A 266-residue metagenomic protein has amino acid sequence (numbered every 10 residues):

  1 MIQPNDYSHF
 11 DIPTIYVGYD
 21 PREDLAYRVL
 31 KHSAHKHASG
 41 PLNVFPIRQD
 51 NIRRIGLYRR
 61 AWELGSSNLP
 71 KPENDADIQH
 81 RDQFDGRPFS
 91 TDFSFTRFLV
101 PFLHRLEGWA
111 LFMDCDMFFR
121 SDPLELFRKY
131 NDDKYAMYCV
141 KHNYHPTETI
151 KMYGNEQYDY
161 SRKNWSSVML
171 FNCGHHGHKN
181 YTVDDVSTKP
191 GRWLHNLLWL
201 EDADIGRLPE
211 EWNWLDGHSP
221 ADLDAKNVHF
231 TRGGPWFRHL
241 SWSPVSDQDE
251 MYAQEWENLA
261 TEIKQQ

Functional and structural regions predicted by a protein language model:
M1-R22, R28-V29, S39-G40, P46 (+2 more regions): A glycosyltransferase accessory/donor-loop signature
F10-D11, K36-P41, L103-L111: Short, solvent-exposed loop/edge-beta patches enriched in aromatic
E23-D24, F119: Alpha-helix N-cap/loop-to-helix initiation residues
H32, K36, R128: Short, well-ordered alpha-helices that flank and scaffold nucleotide-derived cofactor binding pockets
A61-R97, F102-H104: Short, structured active-site "lid" loops
G86-P88, F98-L99, L124-F127, K151-Y158: Short secondary-structure capping micro-motifs at structural edges
F95-H145, L170: GT-A fold catalytic core of metal-dependent nucleotide-sugar glycosyltransferases, centered on the diacidic
R128-L194: Conserved catalytic core of nucleotide-sugar-dependent glycosyltransferases
